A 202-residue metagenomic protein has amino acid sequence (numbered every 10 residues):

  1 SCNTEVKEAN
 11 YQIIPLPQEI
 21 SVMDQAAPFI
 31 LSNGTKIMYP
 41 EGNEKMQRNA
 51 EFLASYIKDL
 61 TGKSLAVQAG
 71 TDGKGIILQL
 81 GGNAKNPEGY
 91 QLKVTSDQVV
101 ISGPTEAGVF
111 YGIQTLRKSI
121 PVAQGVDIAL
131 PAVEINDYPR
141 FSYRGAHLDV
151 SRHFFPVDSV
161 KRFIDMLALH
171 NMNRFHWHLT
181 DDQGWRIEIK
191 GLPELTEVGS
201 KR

Functional and structural regions predicted by a protein language model:
C2-R144: Acidic, contiguous N-terminal accessory segments
Q47, Y111, P156-D158, I187: Short acidic, gly/pro-rich beta-turn/loop elements at beta-sheet edges and active-site/ligand-binding grooves
Y56, S119, F163-M166, H170 (+1 more regions): Generic, well-ordered alpha-helical scaffold segments in large soluble proteins
L65-A66, A129-L130, N173-W177, R202: Short, surface-exposed, polar/charged, turn-prone segments marking secondary-structure boundaries
S102-G103, R144-V157, V198: The substrate-binding groove and active-site-proximal loops of carbohydrate-active enzymes, especially glycoside
D149-D182, I189: A conserved hydrophobic secondary-structure block that centers on an alpha-helix together with its immediately flanking
Q183-R202: Aromatic- and acidic-residue-enriched carbohydrate-binding clefts of CAZyme catalytic domains
